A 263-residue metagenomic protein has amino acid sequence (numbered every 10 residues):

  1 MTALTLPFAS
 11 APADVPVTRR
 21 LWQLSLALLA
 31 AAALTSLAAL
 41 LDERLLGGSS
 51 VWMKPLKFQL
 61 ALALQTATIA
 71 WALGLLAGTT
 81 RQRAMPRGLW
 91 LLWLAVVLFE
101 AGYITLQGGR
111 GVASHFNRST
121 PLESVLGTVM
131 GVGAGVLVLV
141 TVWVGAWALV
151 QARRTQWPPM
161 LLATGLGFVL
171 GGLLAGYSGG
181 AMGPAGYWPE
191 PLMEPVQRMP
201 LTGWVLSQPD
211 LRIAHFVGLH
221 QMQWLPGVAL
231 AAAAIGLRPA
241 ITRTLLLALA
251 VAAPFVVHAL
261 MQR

Functional and structural regions predicted by a protein language model:
M1-V17: Short, Lys/Arg-rich, polar N-terminal cytosolic tail immediately upstream of the first transmembrane signal-anchor
A13-D14, S119, L201-V205: Helix-boundary and loop/linker segments of multi-pass membrane transporters
R20-L40, M53-G74, L91-G108, V129-V144 (+3 more regions): Hydrophobic cores of alpha-helical transmembrane segments in multi-pass integral membrane proteins
A39-V51, G109-S119, A185-P189, V257-R263: Interfacial helix-loop-helix junctions of multi-pass membrane proteins
L46-P55, F116-V129, W157-P159: Non-cytosolic membrane-interface motifs at loop->transmembrane helix junctions
A72-M85: Membrane-helix interface/capping segments
R83-W93, V150-L173, A240-L247: Interfacial segments of alpha-helical transmembrane regions
G179-Q221: Membrane-interfacial catalytic/cofactor-binding modules of polytopic membrane enzymes
